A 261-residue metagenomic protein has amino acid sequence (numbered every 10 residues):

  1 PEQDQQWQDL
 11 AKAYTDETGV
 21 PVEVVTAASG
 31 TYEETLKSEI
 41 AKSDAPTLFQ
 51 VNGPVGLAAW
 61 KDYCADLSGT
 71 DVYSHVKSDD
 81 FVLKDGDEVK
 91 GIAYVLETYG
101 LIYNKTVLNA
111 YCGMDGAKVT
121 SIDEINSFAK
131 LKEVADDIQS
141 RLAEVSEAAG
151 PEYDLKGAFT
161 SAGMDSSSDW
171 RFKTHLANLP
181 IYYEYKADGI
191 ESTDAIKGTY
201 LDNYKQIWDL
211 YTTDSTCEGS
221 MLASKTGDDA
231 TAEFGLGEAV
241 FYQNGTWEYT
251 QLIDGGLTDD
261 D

Functional and structural regions predicted by a protein language model:
P1-G56, G69-V72, D115, L176: Conserved N-terminal structural module of periplasmic/extracytoplasmic solute-binding proteins
P21, K42, G255-D261: Extracytoplasmic/periplasmic substrate-recognition and gating elements
T26-T35, I125-K130, M221-L236: Short helix-initiation/N-cap motifs at beta->coil->alpha
N52-I102, T106-N109, A149-D154, R171: Hinge/lid segment of periplasmic solute-binding proteins
V55-A59, T246-D260: A ligand-binding cleft/hinge motif common to bilobed small-molecule-binding domains
S68-D79, D123-E124, E152, A158 (+4 more regions): Short, solvent-exposed loop/beta-turn-alpha elements that line the ligand-binding surface or hinge of extracytoplasmic
G86-Y94, Y99, A129-S192, A239: Extracytoplasmic/periplasmic solute-binding protein
A135-D136, Y183-S224, D261: Glycine-centered hinge/linker elements that transmit conformational signals in sensory and ligand-binding systems
